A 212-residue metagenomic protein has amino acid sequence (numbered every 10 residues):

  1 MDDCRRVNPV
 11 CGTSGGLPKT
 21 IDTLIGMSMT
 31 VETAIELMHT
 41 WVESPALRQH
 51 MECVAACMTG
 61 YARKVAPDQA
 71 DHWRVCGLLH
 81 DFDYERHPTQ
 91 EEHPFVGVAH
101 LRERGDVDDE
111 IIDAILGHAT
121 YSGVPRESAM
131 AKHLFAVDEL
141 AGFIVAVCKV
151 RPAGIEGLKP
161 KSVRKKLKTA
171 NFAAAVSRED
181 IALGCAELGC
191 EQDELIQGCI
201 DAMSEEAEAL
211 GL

Functional and structural regions predicted by a protein language model:
T13, T20-T23: Ala/Thr-enriched low-complexity intrinsically disordered regions
T23-P88: Acidic/His-rich, divalent-metal-binding segments that scaffold phosphate/diphosphate chemistry
A34-P45, A55-A56, G60, V124-P125 (+3 more regions): Metal-centered catalytic cores of metalloenzymes
R48, E52-A55, R74, D109-L116 (+1 more regions): Short, well-structured alpha-helical segments
D68-A170, A182: Divalent metal-dependent catalytic cores for phosphoryl transfer on phosphate-bearing substrates
N171-C185, C190-L195: C-terminal binding/interaction regions
